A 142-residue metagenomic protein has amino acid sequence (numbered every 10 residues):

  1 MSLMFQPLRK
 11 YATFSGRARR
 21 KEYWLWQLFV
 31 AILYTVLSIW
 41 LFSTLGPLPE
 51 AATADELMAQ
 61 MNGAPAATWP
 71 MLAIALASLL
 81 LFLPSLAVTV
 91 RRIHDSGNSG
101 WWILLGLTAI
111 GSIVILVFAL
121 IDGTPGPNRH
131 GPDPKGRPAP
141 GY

Functional and structural regions predicted by a protein language model:
M1-F29, A64, A87-W101, F118-Y142: Membrane-interface extramembranous regions at the lipid-water interface
S2, N62-A87, S99-I121: Selective recognition of hydrophobic, aromatic-rich stretches within alpha-helical transmembrane segments of polytopic
Q27-F29, S43, L72, L104-L105: Enriched - but not universal
L33-S38, I110, V114: Alpha-helical transmembrane segments of multipass membrane proteins
Y34-F82, G141-Y142: Membrane-helix interface segments in multi-pass membrane proteins
I39, S43, V90, W102: Conserved hydrophobic ligand-interaction patch in extracellular adhesion modules
